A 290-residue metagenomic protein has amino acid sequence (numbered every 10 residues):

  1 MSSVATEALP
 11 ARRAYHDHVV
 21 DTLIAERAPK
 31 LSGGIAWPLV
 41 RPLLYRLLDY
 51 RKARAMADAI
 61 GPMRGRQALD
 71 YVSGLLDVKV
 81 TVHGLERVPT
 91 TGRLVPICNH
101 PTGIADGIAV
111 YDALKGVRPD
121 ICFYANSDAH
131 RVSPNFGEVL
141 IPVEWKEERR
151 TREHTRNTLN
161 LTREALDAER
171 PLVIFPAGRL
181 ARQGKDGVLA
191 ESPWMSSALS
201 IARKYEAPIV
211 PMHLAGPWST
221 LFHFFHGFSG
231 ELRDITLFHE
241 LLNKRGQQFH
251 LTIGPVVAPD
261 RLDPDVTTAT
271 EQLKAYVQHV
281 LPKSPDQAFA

Functional and structural regions predicted by a protein language model:
S2-A5, R12, V20, T155-A290: Non-catalytic C-terminal accessory region of glycerolipid acyltransferases and related lyso-lipid remodeling enzymes
S2-I97, G107-A109, G116-D120, A288-A290: Membrane-anchoring hydrophobic helices of lipid-metabolizing enzymes
S32-L48, A59-M63, V132, L221-G246: Alpha-helical membrane-targeting segments
L39, L47-R51, V95-T151: Catalytic core of membrane glycerolipid acyltransferases/transacylases, capturing the structured, soluble-facing
Y71-D77, H100, E148-E153, G187-V188: Short, flexible loop segments at the rims of nucleotide/cofactor-binding pockets, characterized by
K79-L85, A125-A129, L159-A165: Short, charged beta->alpha transition segments
H83-L85, Y124-N126, V143-W145, G254-V256 (+1 more regions): Conserved beta-strand termini and adjacent loop/short-helix elements that scaffold enzyme active sites in alpha/beta
L94, P119-C122, V139, T162 (+2 more regions): Generic beta-strand structural signal
